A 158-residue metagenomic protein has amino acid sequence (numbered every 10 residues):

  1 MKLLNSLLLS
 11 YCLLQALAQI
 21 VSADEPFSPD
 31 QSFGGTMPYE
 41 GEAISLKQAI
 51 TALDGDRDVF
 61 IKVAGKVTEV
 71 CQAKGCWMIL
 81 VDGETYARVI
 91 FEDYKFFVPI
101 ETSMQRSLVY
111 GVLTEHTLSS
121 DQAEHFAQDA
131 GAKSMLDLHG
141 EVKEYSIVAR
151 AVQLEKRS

Functional and structural regions predicted by a protein language model:
M1-S6: Positively charged n-region of N-terminal signal peptides that target proteins for export
L7-A16: Bacterial N-terminal signal peptides
Q19-S158: OB-fold and OB-like single-stranded nucleic-acid-recognition modules and their adjacent interaction interfaces
